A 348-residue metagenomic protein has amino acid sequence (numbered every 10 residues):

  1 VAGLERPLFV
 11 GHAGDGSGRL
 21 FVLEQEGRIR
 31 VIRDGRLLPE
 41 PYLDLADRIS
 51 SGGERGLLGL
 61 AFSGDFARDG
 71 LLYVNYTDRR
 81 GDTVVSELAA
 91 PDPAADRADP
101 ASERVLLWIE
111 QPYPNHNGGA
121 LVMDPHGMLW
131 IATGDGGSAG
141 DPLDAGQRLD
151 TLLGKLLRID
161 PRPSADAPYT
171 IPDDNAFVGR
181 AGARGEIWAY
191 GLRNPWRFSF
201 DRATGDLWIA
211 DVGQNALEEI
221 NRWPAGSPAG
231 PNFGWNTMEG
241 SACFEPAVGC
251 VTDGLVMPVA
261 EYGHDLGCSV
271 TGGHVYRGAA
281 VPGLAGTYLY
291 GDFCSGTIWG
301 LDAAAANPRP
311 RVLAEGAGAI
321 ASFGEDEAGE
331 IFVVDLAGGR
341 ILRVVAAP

Functional and structural regions predicted by a protein language model:
V1-A2, G35-S51, L88-P112, L149-N194 (+4 more regions): Blade-edge beta-strand/turn elements of extracellular beta-propeller and related beta-sheet repeat scaffolds
V1-G140, R197-L217, L266-A306, E327-V345: Acidic, Gly/Ser/Thr-rich repeat motifs that build Ca2+-stabilized beta-propeller blades
T133-D135, D160, E239: Short, small-residue-rich loop/turn micro-motifs
P142-L149: Short turn/helix-capping motifs enriched in Asx and small/polar residues
W223-A225: Short, flexible boundary segments at extreme N-termini or domain junctions of P-loop NTPases and their
P228-N236: Gly/Ser/Thr-rich active-site loops/lids in small-molecule metabolic enzymes that frequently grip phosphoryl groups
A319-S322: Repeated scaffold domains used in trafficking and secretory/extracellular systems, primarily beta-propellers
